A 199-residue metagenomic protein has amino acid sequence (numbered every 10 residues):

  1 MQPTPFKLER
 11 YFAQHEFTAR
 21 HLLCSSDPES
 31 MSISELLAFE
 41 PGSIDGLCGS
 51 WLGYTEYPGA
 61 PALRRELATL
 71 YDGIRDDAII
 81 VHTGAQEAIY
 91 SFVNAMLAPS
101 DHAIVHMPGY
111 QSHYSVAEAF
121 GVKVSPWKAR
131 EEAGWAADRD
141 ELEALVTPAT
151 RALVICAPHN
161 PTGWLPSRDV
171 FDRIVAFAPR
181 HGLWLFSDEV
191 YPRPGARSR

Functional and structural regions predicted by a protein language model:
M1-G84, S91: N-terminal small-domain helix-loop-helix segment of the aminotransferase-like
R75-I79, S100-H102, A149: Short acidic capping loops at alpha-helix termini that bridge into adjacent secondary structure
S91, H113, I174: Aromatic/hydrophobic pocket-lining residues that form π-stacking "cages" and hydrophobic walls in ligand
A95-A117: Conserved PLP-anchoring active-site segment centered on the Schiff-base-forming lysine
D101, V122, R180-L183: A short helix->loop->beta-strand "cap" motif at the edges of active sites that frequently abuts
E118-V124: A short helix-loop-beta submotif of the ANL/AMP-binding
E131-R197: Active-site phosphate-binding strand-loop segment of PLP-dependent enzymes
